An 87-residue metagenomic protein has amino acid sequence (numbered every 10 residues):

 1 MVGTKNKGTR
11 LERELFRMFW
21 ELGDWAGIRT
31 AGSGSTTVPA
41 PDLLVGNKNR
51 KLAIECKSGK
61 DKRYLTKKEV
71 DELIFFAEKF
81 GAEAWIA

Functional and structural regions predicted by a protein language model:
M1-G32: Acidic-basic catalytic patches of nuclease active cores, encompassing PD-(D/E)XK and other metal-cofactor nuclease
M1-V2, S58, A84: Intrinsically disordered, low-complexity Ser/Thr/Pro/Gly-rich regulatory segments
L15, P39, E69-L73: Amphipathic alpha-helical interface surfaces
F19, L43-V45, N49-K60: Conserved catalytic cores of phosphodiester-cleaving nucleases, focusing on short active-site segments
W20-E21, I74, E78: Anion (oxyanion) recognition and catalysis
A26-K48: Active-site metal-binding core of divalent-cation-utilizing nuclease and nuclease-like domains
K60-D71: Active-site-adjacent loop/helix micro-motif of nuclease/hydrolase catalytic cores
A77-A87: Nucleic-acid nuclease catalytic cores
